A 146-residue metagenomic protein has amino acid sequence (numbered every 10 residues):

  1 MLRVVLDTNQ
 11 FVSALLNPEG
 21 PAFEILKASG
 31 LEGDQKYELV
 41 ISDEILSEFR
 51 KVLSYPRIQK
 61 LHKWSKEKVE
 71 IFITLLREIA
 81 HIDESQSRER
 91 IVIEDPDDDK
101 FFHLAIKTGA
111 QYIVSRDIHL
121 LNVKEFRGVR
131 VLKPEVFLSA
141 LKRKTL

Functional and structural regions predicted by a protein language model:
M1-I41: Short, well-structured N-terminal submotif of metal-dependent ribonuclease cores
F11-V12, L46, I58, L120 (+1 more regions): A generic structural signal for short hydrophobic patches within well-formed alpha-helices
A14-L15, V52, L61, V123 (+1 more regions): Residues that scaffold the ATP/ADP-binding catalytic core of kinase and kinase-like folds
G20, V40, E67, V92 (+1 more regions): Residues at secondary-structure transition points
S29-R88: PIN-domain endoribonuclease scaffold, especially VapC-family toxins
R77-Y112, I118: Active-site neighborhoods of divalent-metal-dependent phosphate/nucleic-acid chemistry enzymes
I106-V114, I118-L146: Acidic, PIN/NYN-like endoribonuclease modules and their adjacent C-terminal/linker elements
